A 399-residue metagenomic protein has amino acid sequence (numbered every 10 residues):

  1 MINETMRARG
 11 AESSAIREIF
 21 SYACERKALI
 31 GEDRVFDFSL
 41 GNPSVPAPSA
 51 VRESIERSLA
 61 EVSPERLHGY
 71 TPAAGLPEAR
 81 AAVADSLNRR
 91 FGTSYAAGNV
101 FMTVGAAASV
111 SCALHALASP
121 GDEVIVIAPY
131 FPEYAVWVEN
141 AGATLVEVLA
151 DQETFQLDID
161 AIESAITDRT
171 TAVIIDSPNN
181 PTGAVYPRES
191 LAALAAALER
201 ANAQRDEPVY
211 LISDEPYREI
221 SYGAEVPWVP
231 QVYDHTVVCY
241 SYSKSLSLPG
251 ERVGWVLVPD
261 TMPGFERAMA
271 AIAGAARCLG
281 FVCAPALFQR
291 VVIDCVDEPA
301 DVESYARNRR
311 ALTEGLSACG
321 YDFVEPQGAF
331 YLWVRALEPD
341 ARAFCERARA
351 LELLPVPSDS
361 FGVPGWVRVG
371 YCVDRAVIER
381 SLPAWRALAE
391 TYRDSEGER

Functional and structural regions predicted by a protein language model:
I2-G105, C112, F288, C295-V302 (+1 more regions): N-terminal small-domain helix-loop-helix segment of the aminotransferase-like
E18, E78, A82, R267 (+2 more regions): A non-catalytic, amphipathic alpha-helix used as a structural packing/dimerization or gating element in enzyme scaffolds
V35-D37, C239, D322-Q327, D359-S360: Short beta-strand
E65-D206, R218-V232, V237, S395-E398: Conserved core of the PLP fold type I
D85, R89, E163, A343-V356 (+1 more regions): PLP-dependent enzyme catalytic core of the Aspartate aminotransferase-like
H235-A306: Conserved core segment of the aminotransferase class I/II
A286-I293, Y305-S317, F323-R335: Conserved glycine-rich beta-strand-loop-beta hairpin in the small C-terminal domain of fold type I
